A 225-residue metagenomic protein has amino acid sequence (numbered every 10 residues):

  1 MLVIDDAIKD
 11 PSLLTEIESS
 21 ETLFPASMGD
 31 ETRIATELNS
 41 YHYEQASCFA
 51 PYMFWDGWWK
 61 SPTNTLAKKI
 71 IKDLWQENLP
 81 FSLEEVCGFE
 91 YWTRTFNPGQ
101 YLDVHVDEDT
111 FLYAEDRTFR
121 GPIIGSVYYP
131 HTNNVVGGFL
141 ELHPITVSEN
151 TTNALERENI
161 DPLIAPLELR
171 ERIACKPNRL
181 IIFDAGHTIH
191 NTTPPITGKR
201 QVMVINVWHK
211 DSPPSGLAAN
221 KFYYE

Functional and structural regions predicted by a protein language model:
M1-E84, G88, Y101, F139 (+1 more regions): Non-heme Fe(II)/2-oxoglutarate
L83-E225: Catalytic core of non-heme Fe(II) oxygenases with the double-stranded beta-helix
